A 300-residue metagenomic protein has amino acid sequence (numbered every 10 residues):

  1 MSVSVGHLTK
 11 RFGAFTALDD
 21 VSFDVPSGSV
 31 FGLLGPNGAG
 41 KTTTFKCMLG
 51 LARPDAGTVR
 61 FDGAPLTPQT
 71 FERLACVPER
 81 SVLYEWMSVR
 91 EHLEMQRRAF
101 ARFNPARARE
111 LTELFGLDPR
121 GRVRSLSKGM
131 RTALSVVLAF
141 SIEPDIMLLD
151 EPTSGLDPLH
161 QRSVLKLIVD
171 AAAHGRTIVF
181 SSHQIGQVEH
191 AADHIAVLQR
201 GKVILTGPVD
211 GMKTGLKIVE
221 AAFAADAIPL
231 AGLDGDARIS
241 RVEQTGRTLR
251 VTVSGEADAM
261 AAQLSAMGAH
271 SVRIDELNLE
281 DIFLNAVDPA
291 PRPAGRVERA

Functional and structural regions predicted by a protein language model:
S2-V5, K10-Q199, I204-L205: ABC transporter nucleotide-binding domains
T70, M87, K213-L216, L264 (+1 more regions): Short, flexible helix/strand-to-coil boundary loops that buttress conserved ligand/catalytic motifs in alpha/beta
Y84, F103, G186, I228 (+2 more regions): Short alpha-helical
S163-S254: ABC transporter nucleotide-binding domain
T252-A300: C-terminal coupling/interaction segments
